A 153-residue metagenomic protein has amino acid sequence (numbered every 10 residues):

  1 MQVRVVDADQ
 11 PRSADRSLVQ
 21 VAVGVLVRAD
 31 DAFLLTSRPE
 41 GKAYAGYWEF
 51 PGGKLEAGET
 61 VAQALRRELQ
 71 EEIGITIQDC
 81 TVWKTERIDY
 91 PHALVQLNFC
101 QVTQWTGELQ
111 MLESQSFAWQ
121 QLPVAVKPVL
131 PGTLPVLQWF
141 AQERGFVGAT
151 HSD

Functional and structural regions predicted by a protein language model:
Q2, E59, Q70, T76 (+2 more regions): HhH-family (HhH-GPD) DNA N-glycosylase catalytic core used in base-excision repair
Q2-F33, K54, T85: Conserved N-terminal beta-strand and adjoining loop/helix that marks the start of the Nudix/MutT-like hydrolase domain
V19-Q20, Q70, G74-T106: Active-site segment of metal-dependent pyrophosphate-handling enzymes, primarily the Nudix hydrolase catalytic core
V25, E40, R87, P91 (+1 more regions): Short secondary-structure boundary/capping segments
V25, L35, L97-Q101, W119: Conserved hydrophobic/aromatic beta-strand scaffold that supports enzyme active sites
A32-E71: Conserved Nudix-box catalytic region and its N-terminal flanking loop in Nudix hydrolases and closely related
Q101-T103, L109-R144: NUDIX/MutT-family hydrolases
G148-S152: Acidic/histidine-enriched, glycine/proline-rich intrinsically disordered or flexible terminal extensions
